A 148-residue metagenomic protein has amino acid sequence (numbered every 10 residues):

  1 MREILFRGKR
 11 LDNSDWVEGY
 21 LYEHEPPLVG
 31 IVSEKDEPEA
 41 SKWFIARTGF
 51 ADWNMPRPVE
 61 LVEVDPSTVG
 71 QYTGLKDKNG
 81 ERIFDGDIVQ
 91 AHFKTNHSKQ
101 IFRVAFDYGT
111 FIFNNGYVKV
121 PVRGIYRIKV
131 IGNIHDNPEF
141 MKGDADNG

Functional and structural regions predicted by a protein language model:
M1-G148: Secondary-structure transition motif
